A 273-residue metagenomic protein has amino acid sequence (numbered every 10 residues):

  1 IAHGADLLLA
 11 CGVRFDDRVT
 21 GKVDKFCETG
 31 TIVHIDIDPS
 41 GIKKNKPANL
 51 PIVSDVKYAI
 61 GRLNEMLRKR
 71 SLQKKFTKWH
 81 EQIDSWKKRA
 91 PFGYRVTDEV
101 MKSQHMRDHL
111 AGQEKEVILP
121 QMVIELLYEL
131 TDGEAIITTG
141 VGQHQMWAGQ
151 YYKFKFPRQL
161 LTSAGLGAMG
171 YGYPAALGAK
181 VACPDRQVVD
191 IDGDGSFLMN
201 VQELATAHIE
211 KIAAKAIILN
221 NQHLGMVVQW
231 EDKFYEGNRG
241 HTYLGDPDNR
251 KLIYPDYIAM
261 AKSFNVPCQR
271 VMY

Functional and structural regions predicted by a protein language model:
I1-K87: Glycine-rich, acidic loop regions that bind phosphate or pyrophosphate groups
A2, K43-N45, P51-V53, K57-G61 (+1 more regions): Thiamine diphosphate
L7, I136, Q187-V189: Structural motif
V13-D16, G142-H144, N221-Q222: Short glycine-rich anion-binding loops that position phosphate/pyrophosphate groups of nucleotides and phosphorylated
F15, L119, S196-M199: Short, glycine/acidic-rich beta->alpha junctions
G21-V23, L126, E203-T206: A short acidic, amphipathic alpha-helical/loop segment
C27-E28, D132, C183-P184: Short conserved AdoMet
D84-K180: Active-site diphosphate/adenylate-binding microenvironment
